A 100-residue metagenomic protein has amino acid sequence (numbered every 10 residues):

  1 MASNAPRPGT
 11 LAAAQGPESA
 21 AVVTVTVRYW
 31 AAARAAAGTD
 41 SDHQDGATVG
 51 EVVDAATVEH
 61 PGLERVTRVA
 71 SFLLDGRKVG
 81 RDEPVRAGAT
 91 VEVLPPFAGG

Functional and structural regions predicted by a protein language model:
M1-G99: Ubiquitin-like/PB1-type beta-grasp interaction modules and other compact soluble beta-rich domains
